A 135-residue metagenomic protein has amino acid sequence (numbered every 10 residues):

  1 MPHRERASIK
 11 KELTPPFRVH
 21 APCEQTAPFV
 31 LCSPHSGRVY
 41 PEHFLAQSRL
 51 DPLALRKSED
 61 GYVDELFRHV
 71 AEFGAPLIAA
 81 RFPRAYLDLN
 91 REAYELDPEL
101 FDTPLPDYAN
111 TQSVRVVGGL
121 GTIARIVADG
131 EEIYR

Functional and structural regions predicted by a protein language model:
P2-R135: N-terminal catalytic or cofactor-binding beta/alpha core of small enzyme domains
